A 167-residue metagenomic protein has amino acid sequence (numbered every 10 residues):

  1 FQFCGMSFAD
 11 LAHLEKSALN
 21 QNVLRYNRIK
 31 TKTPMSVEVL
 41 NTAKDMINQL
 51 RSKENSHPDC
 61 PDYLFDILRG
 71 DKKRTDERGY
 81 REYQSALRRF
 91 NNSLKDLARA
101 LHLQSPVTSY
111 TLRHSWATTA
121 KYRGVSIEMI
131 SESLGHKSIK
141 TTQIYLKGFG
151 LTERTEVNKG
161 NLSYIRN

Functional and structural regions predicted by a protein language model:
F1-S7, T119: Short pre-functional
A9-A12, I130: Alpha-helix N-cap/helix-start motif at helix boundaries, enriched for small hydrophobics
H13-S52: Conserved tyrosine-mediated DNA breakage-rejoining catalytic core shared by Y-recombinases
S17-V23, L103-S105, V125-L146: Short, polar N-cap/turn motifs at the start of nucleic acid-interacting alpha helices
R28-K32, G70-K72, L134-K159: Catalytic-site neighborhood detector that most strongly recognizes the C-terminal catalytic loop/helix of tyrosine
M35-N41, D45, Q49-L50, K147-N167: DNA/chromatin major-groove-contacting recognition/catalytic segments
L40-Q104: Active-site/catalytic core of tyrosine-dependent DNA strand-transfer enzymes
E82, N91-E132: Short, basic (Lys/Arg/His-rich) helix/loop patches that form interaction surfaces in the mid-to-C-terminal regions
